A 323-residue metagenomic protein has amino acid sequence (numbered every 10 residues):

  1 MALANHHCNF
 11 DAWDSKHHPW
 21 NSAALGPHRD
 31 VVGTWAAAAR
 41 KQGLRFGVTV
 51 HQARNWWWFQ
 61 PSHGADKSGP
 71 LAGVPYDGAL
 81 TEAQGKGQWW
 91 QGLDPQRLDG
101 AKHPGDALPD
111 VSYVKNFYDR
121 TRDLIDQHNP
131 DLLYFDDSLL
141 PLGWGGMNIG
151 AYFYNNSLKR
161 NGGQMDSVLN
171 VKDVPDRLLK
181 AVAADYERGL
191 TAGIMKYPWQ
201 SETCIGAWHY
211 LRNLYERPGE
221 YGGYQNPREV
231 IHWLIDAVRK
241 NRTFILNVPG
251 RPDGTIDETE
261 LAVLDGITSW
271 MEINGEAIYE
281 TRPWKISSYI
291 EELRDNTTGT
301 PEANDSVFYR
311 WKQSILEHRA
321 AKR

Functional and structural regions predicted by a protein language model:
M1-R323: Mature catalytic domains of secreted/periplasmic carbohydrate-active enzymes
